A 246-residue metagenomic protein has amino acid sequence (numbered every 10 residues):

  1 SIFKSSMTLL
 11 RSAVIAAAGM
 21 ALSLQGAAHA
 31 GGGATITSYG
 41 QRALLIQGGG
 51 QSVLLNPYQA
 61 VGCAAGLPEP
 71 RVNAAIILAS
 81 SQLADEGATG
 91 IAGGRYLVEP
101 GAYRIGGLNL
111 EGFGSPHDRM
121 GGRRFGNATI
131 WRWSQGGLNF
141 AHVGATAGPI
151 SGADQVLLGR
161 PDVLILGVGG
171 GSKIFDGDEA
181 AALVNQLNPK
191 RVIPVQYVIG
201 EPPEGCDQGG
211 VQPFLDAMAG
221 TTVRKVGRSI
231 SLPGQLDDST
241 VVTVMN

Functional and structural regions predicted by a protein language model:
S1-V14: Bacterial N-terminal signal peptides that target proteins for export
A13-S23: Bacterial N-terminal signal peptides
G26-A30: Sec/Tat signal peptide C-region and signal peptidase I cleavage site
G31-Q47: Short N-terminal segments immediately surrounding and downstream of signal-peptide cleavage
T35-S38, S52-Y58, N109-S115, R132 (+3 more regions): Active-site-proximal beta-strand elements of phosphoester/diester hydrolases
A43-P100, E111-A128, T146-L157: Pre-active-site segment of Zn-dependent metallo-hydrolases
N109, R124-F125, R191-N246: Binuclear metal-ion centers of metallo-dependent hydrolases, dominated by the metallo-beta-lactamase
R119-L187, P203: Active-site-proximal loop/helix segments of hydrolase catalytic cores
